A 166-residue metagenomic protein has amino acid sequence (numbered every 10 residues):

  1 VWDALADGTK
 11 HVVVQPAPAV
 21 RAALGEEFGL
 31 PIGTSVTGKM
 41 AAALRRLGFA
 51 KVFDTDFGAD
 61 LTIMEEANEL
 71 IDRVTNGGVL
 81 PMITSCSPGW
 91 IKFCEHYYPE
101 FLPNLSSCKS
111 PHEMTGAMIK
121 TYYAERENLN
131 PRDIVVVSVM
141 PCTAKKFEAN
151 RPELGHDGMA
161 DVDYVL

Functional and structural regions predicted by a protein language model:
W2-L166: Iron-sulfur-associated redox domains of electron-transfer enzymes in respiratory and anaerobic energy metabolism
